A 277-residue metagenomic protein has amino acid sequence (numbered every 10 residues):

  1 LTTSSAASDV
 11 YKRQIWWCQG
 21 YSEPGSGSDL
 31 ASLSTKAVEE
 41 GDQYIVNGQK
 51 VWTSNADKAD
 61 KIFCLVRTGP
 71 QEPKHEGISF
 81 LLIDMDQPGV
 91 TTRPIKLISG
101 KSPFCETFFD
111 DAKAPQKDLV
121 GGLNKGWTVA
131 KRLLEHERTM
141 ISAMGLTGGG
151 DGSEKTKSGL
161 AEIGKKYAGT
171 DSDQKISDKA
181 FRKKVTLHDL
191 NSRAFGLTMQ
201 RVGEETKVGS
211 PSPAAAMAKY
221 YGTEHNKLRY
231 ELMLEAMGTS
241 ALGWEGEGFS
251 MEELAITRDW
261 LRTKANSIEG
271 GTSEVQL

Functional and structural regions predicted by a protein language model:
L1-A7, Y11: Single conserved hydrophobic/aromatic residue that forms the stacking wall/gate of nucleotide- or nucleobase-binding
R13-Y21: A short, Trp-centered hydrophobic/proline-enriched beta-strand micro-motif
S26, V51-A56, I98-S99, A265-G270: Glycine-rich phosphate/pyrophosphate-binding beta-alpha loops
T35-V38: A structural signal for short hydrophobic beta-strand segments in well-ordered beta-sheet cores
Q43, N47-R93: A short core secondary-structure module
V90-L197, N266: Glycine-rich beta->alpha junctions and the first turn(s) of the following alpha-helix
W127-L146, M237-L277: Glycine-rich phosphate/cofactor-binding loops in nucleotide/flavin-utilizing enzymes
S172, R193-G248: C-terminal helix-coil-helix/basic helical segment that borders enzyme active sites and/or dimer interfaces and provides
